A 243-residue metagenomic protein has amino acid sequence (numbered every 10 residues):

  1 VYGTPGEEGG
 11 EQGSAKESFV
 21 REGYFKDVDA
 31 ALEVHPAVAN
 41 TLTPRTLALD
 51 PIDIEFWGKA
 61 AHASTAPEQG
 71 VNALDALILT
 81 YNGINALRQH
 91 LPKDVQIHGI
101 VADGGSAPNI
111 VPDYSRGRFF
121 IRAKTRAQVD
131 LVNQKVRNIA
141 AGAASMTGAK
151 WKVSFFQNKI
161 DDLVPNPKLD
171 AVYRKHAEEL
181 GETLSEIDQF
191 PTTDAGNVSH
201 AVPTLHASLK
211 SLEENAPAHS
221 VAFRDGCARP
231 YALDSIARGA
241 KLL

Functional and structural regions predicted by a protein language model:
V1-R45: Acidic/histidine-rich catalytic neighborhood of metal-dependent amide-processing enzymes
Y2, H98, H206-S208: Structural detector of well-ordered beta-strand residues that form the stable sheet scaffold of enzyme domains
E7, Q157-K159, S211: Active-site-proximal loop/turn and secondary-structure-junction residues that shape catalytic pockets, frequently
G13-A15, A66-P67, S220-V221: Short acidic, glycine/proline-rich loop/turn micro-motifs
K26-A177, D188-G196: Midchain, well-structured core segments that form catalytic/ion-binding scaffolds
E179-S185: A local structural motif
S185-A240: Zn-dependent metallopeptidase/amidohydrolase metal-coordination segment
